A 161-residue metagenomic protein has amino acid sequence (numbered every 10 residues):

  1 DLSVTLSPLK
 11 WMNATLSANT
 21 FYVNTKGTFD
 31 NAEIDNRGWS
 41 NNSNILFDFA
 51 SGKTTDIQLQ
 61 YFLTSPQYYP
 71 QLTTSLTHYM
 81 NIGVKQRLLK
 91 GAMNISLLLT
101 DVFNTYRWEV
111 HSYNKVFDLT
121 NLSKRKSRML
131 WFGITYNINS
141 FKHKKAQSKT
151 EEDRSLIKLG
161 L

Functional and structural regions predicted by a protein language model:
D1-F62: Gram-negative outer-membrane beta-barrel transporters
L2-L6, I45-F49, I82-Q86, L97 (+1 more regions): Residues on the lipid-exposed face of transmembrane beta-strands in outer-membrane beta-barrel proteins
V4, N31-D35, F47, Y68-L72 (+2 more regions): Outer-membrane beta-barrel proteins
L16-Y22, L59-S65, L97-D101, Y136 (+1 more regions): Transmembrane beta-barrel strands of outer-membrane/channel proteins
T25-I34, Y68-S75, W108-N114, A146-K149: Outer-membrane beta-barrel translocator domains and adjoining extracellular loop/strand segments of Gram-negative
D35-N41, L76-M80, K126-L130: Residues that define the transmembrane beta-barrel architecture of outer-membrane proteins
L46-Q86: A contiguous binding-surface segment within folded domains or other stable secondary-structure elements
L88-L161: C-terminal beta-signal and adjacent terminal beta-strands/loops of Gram-negative outer-membrane beta-barrel proteins
